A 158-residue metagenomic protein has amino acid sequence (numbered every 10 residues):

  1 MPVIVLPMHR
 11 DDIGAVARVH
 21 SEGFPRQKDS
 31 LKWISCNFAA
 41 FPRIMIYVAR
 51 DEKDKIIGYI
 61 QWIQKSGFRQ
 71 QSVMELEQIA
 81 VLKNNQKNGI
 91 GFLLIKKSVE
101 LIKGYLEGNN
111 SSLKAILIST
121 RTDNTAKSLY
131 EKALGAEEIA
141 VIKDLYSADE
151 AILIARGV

Functional and structural regions predicted by a protein language model:
P2-V16: A short beta-loop-alpha structural element at the N-terminal edge of CoA-dependent acyl/N-acetyltransferase catalytic
P7, A17-L31: Helix-loop element at the rim of GNAT/NAT acetyltransferase active sites that forms part of the acceptor-substrate
P25-E52, Q61: Active-site rim helix/loop that mediates acceptor-substrate recognition in acyltransferases
V48, K55-K65, V73-E75, A80: Conserved beta-strand in the GNAT
K65-L76, Q86, G108-L113: A conserved beta-turn-beta hairpin within the catalytic core of GNAT-like acetyltransferases that forms part
L82-K96, T122-S128, K132: Conserved glycine-rich acetyl-CoA-binding loop
L93-K114: Conserved acyl-CoA
N109-K127, K143-D149, R156: Conserved beta-strand-loop-alpha-helix junction that forms the acyl-donor binding cleft
